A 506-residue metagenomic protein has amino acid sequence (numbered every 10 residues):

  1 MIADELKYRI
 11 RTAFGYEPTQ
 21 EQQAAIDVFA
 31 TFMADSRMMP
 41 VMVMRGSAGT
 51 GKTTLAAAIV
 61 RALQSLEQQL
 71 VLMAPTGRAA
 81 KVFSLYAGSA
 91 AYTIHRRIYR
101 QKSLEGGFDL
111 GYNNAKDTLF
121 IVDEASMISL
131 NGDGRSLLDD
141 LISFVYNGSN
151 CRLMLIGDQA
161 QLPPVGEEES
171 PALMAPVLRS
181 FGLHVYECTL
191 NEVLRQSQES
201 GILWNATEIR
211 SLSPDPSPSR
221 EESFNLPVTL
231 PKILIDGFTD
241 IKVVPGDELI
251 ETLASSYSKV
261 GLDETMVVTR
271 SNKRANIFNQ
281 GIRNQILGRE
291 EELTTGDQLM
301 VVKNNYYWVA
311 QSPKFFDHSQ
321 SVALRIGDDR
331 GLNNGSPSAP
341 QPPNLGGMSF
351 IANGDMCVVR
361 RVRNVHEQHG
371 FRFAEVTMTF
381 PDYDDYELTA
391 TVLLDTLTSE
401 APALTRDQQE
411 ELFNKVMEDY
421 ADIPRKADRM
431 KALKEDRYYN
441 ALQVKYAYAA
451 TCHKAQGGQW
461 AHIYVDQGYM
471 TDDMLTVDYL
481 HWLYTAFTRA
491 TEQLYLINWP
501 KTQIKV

Functional and structural regions predicted by a protein language model:
I2-Y16, R45: Conserved adenine-nucleotide phosphate-binding loops and their immediately adjacent elements
A3-L6, A25, F29-A30, R37 (+5 more regions): Conserved helicase motor core of P-loop NTPases
T12-D27: N-terminal pre-Walker A segment at the start of P-loop NTPase domains
P18, L72, V267: Conserved SAM-binding loop
I26-D27, T31, S36-P218, N225-P231: ASCE P-loop NTPase helicase motor core
N353-V362, E367-V506: C-terminal accessory regions
